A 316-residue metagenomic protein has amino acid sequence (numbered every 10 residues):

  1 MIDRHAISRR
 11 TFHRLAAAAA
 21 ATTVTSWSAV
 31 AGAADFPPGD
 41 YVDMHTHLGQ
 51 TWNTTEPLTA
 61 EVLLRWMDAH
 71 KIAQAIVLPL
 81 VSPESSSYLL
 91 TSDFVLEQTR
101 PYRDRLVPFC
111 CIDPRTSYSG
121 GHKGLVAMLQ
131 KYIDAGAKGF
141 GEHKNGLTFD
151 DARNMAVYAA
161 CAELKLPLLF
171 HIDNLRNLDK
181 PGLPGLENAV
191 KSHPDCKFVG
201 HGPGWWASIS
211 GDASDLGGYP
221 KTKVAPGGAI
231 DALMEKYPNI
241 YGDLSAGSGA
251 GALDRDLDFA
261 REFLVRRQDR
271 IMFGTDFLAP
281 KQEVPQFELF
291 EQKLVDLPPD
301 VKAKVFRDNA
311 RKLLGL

Functional and structural regions predicted by a protein language model:
I2-M44, P57-Q74, R266-M272, L278-L316: Mid-to-C-terminal alpha-helical segments outside catalytic/metal-binding sites
Y41-T51, L169-I172: Histidine-centered catalytic micro-motifs
H45, L78-L80, C111-D113, E142-N145 (+4 more regions): Active-site-proximal beta-strand/loop segments in catalytic clefts of secreted hydrolases
T46-L58, P79, P83-E84, S117: Acidic/histidine-rich helix-loop elements that form or flank divalent-metal/phosphate-binding sites at the catalytic
L58-L63, S87-E97, K123-M128, G182-E187 (+2 more regions): Alpha-helical scaffolding within the catalytic cores of extracellular/periplasmic polymer-degrading hydrolases
A73-Q74, S82, S86-P181: Active-site gating/metal-coordination segments in enzymes
K138-G139, D151-F273: Catalytic pocket-lining loop regions of alpha/beta-barrel enzymes, especially the amidohydrolase/enolase/GH5 lineages
